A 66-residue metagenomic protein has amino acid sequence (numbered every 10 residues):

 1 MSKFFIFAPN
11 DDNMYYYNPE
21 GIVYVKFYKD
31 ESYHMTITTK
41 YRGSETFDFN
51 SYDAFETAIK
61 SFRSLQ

Functional and structural regions predicted by a protein language model:
S2-Y17, G21-Q66: Acidic, Ser/Thr- and proline-rich intrinsically disordered linker/docking segments of eukaryotic scaffolds
